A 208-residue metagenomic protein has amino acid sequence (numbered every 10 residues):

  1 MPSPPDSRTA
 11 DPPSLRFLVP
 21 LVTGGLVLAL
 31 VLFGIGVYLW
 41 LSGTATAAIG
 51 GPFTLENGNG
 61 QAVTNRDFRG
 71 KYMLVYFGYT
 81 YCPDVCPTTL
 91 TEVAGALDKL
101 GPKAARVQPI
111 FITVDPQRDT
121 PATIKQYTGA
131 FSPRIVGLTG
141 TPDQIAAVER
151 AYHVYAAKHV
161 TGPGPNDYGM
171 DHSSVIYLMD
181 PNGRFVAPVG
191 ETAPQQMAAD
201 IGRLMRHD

Functional and structural regions predicted by a protein language model:
M1-E56, H207-D208: N-terminal targeting signals for export/organelle localization
G50-G51, M73, S173-S174: Short loop/turn microsegments at loop-to-beta-strand junctions
T54-M73, L97-L100: A short beta-strand-turn-helix
N65-T89, V93: Short active-site neighborhood of thiol/selenol oxidoreductases, capturing the structured segment around
Y72, L97-A104, F131, E149-A156 (+2 more regions): Sec/Tat-exported extracytoplasmic proteins
L74-V75, P109, I176: Hydrophobic beta-strand anchors of alpha/beta hydrolase catalytic cores
T88-V148: Structural microenvironment flanking redox-active thiols in thiol-disulfide oxidoreductases
Q144-G202: Thiol/disulfide oxidoreductase modules built on the thioredoxin-like
